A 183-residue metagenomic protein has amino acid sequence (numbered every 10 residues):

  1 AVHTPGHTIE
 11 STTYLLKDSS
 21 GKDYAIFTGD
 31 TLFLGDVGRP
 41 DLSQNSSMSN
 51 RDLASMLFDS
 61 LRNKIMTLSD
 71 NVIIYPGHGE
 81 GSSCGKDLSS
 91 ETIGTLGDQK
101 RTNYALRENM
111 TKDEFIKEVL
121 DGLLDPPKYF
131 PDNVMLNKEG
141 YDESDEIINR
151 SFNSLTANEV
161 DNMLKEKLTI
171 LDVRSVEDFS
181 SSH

Functional and structural regions predicted by a protein language model:
A1: Glycine/alanine-rich phosphate-binding loops at beta-alpha junctions
T4: Hydrophobic alpha-helical positions that pack around
T8-P126: Metallo-beta-lactamase
D98-H183: Flexible, polar/low-complexity N-terminal or interdomain linker segments that lie immediately upstream of folded
